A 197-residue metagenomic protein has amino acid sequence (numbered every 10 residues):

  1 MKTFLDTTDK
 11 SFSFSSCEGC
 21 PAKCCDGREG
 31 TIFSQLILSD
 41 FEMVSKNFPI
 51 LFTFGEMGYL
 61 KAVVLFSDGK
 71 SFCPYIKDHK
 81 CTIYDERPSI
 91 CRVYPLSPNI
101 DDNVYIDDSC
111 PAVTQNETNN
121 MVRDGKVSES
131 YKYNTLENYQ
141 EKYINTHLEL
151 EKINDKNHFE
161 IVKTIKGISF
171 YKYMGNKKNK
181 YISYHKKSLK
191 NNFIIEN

Functional and structural regions predicted by a protein language model:
M1-N197: Short loop/turn segments that flank or connect secondary-structure elements
